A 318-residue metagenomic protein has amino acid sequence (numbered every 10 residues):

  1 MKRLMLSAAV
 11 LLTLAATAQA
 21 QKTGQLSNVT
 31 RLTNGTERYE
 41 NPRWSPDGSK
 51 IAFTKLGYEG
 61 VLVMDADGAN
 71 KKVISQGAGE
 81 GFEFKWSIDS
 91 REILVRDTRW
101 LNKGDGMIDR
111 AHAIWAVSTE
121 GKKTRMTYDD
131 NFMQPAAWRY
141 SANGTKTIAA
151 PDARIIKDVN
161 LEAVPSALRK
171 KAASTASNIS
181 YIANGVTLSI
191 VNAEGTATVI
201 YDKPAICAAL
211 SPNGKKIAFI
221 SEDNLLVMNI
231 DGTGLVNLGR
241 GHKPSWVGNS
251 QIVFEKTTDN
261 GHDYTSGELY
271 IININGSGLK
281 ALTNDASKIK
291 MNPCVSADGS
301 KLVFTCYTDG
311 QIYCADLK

Functional and structural regions predicted by a protein language model:
M1-Q21: Bacterial Sec-dependent N-terminal signal peptides
A20-K318: Sequence signature of WD/YWTD-type beta-propeller architectures
